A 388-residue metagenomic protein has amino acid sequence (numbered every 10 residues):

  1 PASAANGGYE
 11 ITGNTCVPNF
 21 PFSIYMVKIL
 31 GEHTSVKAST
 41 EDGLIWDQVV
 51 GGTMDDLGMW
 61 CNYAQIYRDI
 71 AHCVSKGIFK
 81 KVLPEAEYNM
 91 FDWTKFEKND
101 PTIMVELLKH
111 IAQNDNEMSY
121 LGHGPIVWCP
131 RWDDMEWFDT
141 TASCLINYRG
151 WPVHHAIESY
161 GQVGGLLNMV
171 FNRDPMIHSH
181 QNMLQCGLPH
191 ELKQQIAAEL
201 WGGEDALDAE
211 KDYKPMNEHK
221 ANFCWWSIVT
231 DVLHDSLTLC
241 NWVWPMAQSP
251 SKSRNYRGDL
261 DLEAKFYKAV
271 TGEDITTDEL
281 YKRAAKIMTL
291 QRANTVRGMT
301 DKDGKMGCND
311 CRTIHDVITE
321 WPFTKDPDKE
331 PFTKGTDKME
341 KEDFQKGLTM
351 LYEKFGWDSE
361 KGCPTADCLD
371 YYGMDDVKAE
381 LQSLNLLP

Functional and structural regions predicted by a protein language model:
P1-P388: Extended C-terminal regions of large enzymes
